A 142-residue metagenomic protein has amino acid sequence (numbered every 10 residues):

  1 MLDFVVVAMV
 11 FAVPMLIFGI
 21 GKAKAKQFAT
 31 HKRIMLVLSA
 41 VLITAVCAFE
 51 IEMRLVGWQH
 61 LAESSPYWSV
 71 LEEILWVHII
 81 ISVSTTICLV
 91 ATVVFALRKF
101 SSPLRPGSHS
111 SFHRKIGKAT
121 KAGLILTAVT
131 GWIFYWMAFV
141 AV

Functional and structural regions predicted by a protein language model:
M1-V142: Alpha-helical membrane insertion/targeting regions
